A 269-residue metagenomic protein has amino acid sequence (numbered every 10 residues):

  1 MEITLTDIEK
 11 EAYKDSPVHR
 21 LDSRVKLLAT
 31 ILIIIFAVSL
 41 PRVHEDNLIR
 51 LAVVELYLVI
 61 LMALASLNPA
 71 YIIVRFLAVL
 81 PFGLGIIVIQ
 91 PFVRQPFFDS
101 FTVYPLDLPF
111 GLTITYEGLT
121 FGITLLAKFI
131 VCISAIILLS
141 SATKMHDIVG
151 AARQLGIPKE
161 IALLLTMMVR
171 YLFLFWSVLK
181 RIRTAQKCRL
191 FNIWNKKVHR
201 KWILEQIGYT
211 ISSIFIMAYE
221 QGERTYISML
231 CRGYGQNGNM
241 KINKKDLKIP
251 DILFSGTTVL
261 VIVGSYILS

Functional and structural regions predicted by a protein language model:
M1-V43, A52-Y57, S177-S269: Transmembrane alpha-helix interface motif
V25, I49-R50, P158-A162: Membrane-interface starts of transmembrane alpha-helices
F36-N47, L64-Y71: Short, hydrophobic transmembrane alpha-helix segments
V53-I60, H146-A151: Hydrophobic transmembrane alpha-helix segments characteristic of membrane transport and insertion machinery
L56-L64, L80-G85: Alpha-helical transmembrane segments and their membrane-interface exit regions
P69-P81, D251-S255: Alpha-helical transmembrane segments and their helix-start/interface "positive-inside/aromatic belt" motifs in integral
R75-K197: Juxtamembrane/interface alpha-helical elements of multi-pass membrane proteins
